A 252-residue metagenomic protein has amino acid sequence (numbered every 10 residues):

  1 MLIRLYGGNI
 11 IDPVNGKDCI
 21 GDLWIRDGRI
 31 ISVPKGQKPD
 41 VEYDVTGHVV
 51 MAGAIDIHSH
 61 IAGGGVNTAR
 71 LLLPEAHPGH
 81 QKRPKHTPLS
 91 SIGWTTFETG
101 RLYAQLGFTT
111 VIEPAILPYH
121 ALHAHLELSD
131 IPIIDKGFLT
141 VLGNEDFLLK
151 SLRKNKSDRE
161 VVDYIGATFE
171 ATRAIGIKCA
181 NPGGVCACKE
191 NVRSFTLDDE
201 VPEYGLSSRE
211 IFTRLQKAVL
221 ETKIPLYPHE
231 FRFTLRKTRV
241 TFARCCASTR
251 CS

Functional and structural regions predicted by a protein language model:
M1-D40, V45-M51: N-terminal metal-binding scaffold of metallo-dependent hydrolase/deaminase domains
G8, L23, G28, G47 (+5 more regions): Divalent metal-coordination and catalytic microenvironments
V14, V33, G65, A121 (+1 more regions): Glycine/Thr-rich phosphate-binding loops of Rossmann-like dinucleotide-binding domains
V45-E127: Metal-associated gating/positioning segment near the N- to mid-region
G63-W94, T140, D146-L149, V185-G205 (+1 more regions): Active-site gating loops and adjacent loop-to-helix segments of metal-dependent hydrolytic enzymes
K82-L89, T96-L122, P132-L148, A171-N191 (+2 more regions): Divalent metal-dependent hydrolysis catalytic cores, especially in the metallo-beta-lactamase
H120-D130, L152-R153, R193-S194, A243: Short low-complexity, flexible loop/linker segments enriched in glycine and/or proline with clustered acidic
K156-S252: Histidine/acidic residue-rich metal-binding segments in metalloenzymes
